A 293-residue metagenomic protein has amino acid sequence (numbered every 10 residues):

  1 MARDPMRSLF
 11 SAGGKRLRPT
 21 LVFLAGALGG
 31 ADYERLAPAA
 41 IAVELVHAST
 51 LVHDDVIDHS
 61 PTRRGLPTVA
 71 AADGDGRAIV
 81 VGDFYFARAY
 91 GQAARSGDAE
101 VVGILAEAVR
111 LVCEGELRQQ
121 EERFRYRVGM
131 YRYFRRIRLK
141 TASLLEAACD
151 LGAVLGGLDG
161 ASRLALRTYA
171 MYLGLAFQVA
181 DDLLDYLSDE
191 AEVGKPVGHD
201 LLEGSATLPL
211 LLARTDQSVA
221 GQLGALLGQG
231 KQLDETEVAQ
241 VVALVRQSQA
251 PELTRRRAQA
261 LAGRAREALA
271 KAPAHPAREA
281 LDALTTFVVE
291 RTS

Functional and structural regions predicted by a protein language model:
M1-S293: All-alpha prenyltransferase/terpene-synthase fold signal
